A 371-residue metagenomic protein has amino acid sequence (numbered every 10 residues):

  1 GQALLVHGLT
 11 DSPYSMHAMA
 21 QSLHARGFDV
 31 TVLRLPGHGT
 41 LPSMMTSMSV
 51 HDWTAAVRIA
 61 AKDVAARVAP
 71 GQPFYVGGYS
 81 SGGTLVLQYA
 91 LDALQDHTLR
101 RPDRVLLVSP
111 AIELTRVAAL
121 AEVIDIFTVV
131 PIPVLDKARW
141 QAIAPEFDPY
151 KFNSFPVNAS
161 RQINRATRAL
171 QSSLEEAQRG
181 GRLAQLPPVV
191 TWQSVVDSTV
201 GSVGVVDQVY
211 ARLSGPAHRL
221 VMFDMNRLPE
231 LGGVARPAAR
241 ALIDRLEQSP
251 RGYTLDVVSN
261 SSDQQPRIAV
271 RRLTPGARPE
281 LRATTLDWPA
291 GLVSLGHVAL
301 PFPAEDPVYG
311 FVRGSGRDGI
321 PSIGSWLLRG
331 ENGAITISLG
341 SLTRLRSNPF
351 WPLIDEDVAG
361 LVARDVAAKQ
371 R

Functional and structural regions predicted by a protein language model:
G1-G39: Short, surface-exposed "cap/lid" segments of acyl-processing enzymes
L41-Y75: Catalytic nucleophile-loop/oxyanion-hole region of alpha/beta-hydrolase and closely related hydrolase-like folds
V76-G78, V108, W192: Short beta-strand immediately N-terminal to the catalytic nucleophile in serine-hydrolase-like folds
G77-V86: Gly/Ala-rich beta-loop-alpha elbow adjacent to hydrolase catalytic centers
Q88-D92: Active-site signature of alpha/beta-hydrolase-fold catalytic machinery across serine- and Asp/Cys-nucleophile hydrolases
V105-V117, M225: Active-site nucleophile loop of the alpha/beta-hydrolase fold
T115-F147, V157: Short, flexible helix-coil linker/hinge segments at the edges of structured domains or between repeats
D148-A334, N348-G360: Serine-hydrolase catalytic core
